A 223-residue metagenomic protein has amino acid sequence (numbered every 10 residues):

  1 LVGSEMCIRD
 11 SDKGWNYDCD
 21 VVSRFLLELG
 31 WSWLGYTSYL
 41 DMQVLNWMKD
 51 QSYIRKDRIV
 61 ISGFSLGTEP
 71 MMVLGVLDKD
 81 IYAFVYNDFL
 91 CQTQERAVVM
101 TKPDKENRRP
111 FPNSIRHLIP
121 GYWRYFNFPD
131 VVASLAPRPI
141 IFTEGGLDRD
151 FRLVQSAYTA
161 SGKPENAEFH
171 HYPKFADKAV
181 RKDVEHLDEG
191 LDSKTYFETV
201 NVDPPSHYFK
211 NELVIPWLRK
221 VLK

Functional and structural regions predicted by a protein language model:
L1-I8: Short, small-residue-biased leader/transition segments that mark boundaries at the very start of proteins
D12-S52: Alpha/beta-hydrolase active-site loop
D20-L29, Y36, Y82-V132, P137 (+2 more regions): Mobile cap/lid helix-loop segments that gate and shape the active-site cleft of serine hydrolases
Y53-S65: Alpha/beta-hydrolase fold nucleophile elbow
T68-K79: Short glycine-enriched nucleophile-adjacent loop and the immediately C-terminal alpha-helix near the catalytic center
P137-E144, A167-H170: Catalytic His-Asp charge-relay segment
T143-R152: Conserved alpha/beta-hydrolase "acid-adjacent" motif
A160-K223: C-terminal catalytic histidine-bearing segment of alpha/beta-hydrolase fold enzymes
